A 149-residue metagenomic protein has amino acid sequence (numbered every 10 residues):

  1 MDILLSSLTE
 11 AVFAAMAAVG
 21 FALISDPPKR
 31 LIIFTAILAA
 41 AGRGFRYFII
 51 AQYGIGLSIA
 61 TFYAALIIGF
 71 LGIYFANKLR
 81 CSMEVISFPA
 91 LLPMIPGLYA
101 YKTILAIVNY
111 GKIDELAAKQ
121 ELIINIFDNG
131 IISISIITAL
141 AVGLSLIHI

Functional and structural regions predicted by a protein language model:
M1, M16-K29, G44-I55, I123-N125: Short juxtamembrane and helix-loop transition motifs at transmembrane-helix boundaries in membrane proteins
D2-F13, I55-A65: Structural signature of hydrophobic alpha-helical transmembrane segments
L4-F21, L38-G44, V142: Hydrophobic, membrane-facing alpha-helical anchors
R30-A39, S58-A64, E84-P93: Cytoplasmic-side transmembrane-helix entry/capping segments in multi-pass membrane proteins
R46-A51, A65-C81, P89-P93, L98: Short helix-perturbing small/polar motifs within transmembrane alpha-helices
Q52-F62, K78-P89, I104-D114: A cytosolic-side transmembrane-helix exit/cap motif
I104-Y110, D114-S145: C-terminal binding/interaction regions
H148-I149: Conserved small/polar residues in nucleotide/adenosyl-binding loops
